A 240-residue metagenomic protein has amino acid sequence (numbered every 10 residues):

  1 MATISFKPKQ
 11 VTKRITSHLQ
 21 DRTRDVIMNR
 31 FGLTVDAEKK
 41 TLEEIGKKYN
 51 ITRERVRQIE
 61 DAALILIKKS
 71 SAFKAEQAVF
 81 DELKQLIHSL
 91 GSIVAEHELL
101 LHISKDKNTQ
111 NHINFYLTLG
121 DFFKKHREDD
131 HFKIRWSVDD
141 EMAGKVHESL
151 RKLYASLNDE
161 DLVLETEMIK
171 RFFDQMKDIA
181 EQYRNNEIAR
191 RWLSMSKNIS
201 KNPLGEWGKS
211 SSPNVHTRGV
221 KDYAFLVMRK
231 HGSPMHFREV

Functional and structural regions predicted by a protein language model:
M1-E239: C-terminal non-catalytic scaffold/interaction domains in large multidomain proteins
